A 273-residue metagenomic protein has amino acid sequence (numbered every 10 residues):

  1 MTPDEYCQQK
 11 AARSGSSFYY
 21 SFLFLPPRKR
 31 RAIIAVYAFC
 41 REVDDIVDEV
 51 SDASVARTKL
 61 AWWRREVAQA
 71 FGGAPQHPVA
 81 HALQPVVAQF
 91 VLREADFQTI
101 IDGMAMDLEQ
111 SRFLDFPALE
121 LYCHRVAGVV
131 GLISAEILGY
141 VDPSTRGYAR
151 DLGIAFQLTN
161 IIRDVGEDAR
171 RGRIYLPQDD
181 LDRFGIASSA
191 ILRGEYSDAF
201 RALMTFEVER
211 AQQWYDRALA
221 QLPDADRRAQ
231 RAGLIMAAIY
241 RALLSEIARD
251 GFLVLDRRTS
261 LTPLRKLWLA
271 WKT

Functional and structural regions predicted by a protein language model:
M1-Q157, I162, G166-T273: Catalytic cores of Mg2+-dependent Asp-rich isoprenoid enzymes
